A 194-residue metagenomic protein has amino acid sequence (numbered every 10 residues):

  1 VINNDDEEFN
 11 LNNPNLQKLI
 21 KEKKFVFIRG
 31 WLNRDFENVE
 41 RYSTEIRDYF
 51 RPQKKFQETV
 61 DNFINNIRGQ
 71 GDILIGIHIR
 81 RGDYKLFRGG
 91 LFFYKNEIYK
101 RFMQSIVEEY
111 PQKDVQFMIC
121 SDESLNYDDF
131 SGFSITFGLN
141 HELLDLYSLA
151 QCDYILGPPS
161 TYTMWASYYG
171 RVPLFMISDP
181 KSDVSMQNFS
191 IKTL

Functional and structural regions predicted by a protein language model:
V1-D114: Secretory-pathway luminal glycosyltransferase catalytic domains
V1-L11, P180-L194: Glycosyltransferase-associated regions of secretory-pathway enzymes, highlighting luminal stem/catalytic domains
T44, T59, I98, T136 (+2 more regions): Residue-identity detector for threonine
V107-S178, S182-I191: Donor-binding and catalytic core of enzymes assembling or modifying cell-surface/extracellular glycoconjugates
